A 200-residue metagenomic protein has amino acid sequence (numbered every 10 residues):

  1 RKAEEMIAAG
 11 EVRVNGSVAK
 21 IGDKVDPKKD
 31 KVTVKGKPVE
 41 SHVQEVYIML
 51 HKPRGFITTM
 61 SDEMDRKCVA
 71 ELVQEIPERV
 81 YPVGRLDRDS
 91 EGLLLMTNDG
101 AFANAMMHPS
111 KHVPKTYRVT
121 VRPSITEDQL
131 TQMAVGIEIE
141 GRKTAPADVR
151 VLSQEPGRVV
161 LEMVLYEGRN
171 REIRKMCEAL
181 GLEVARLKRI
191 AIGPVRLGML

Functional and structural regions predicted by a protein language model:
R1-L200: Basic, flexible Lys/Arg- and Gly-enriched helix-loop patches that mediate nucleic-acid binding at interfaces with rRNA
